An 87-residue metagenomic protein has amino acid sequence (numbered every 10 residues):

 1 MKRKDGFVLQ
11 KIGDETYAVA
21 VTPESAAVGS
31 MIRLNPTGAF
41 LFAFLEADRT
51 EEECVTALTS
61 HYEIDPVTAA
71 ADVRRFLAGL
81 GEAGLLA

Functional and structural regions predicted by a protein language model:
M1-A39, A43-E46: Acidic, low-complexity/disordered tracts enriched in E/D and polar residues
S30-A87: Long, charge-rich, low-complexity alpha-helical segments
